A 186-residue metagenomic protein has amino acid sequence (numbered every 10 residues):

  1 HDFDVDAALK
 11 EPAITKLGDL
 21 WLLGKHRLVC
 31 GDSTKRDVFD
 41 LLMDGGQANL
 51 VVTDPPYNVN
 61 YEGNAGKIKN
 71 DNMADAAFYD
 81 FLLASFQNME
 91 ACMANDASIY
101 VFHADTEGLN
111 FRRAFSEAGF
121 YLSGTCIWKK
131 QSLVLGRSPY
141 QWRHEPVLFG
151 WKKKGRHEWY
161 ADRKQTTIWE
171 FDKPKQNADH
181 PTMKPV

Functional and structural regions predicted by a protein language model:
H1-V186: Core catalytic lobe of class I
